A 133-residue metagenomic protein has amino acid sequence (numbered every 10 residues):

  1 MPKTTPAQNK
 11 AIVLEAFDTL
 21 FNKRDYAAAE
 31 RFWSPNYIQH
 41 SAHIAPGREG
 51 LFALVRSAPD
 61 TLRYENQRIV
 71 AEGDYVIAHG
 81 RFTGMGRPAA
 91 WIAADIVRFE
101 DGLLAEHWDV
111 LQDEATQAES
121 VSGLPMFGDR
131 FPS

Functional and structural regions predicted by a protein language model:
M1-S133: C-terminal and inter-domain tail/linker signature
